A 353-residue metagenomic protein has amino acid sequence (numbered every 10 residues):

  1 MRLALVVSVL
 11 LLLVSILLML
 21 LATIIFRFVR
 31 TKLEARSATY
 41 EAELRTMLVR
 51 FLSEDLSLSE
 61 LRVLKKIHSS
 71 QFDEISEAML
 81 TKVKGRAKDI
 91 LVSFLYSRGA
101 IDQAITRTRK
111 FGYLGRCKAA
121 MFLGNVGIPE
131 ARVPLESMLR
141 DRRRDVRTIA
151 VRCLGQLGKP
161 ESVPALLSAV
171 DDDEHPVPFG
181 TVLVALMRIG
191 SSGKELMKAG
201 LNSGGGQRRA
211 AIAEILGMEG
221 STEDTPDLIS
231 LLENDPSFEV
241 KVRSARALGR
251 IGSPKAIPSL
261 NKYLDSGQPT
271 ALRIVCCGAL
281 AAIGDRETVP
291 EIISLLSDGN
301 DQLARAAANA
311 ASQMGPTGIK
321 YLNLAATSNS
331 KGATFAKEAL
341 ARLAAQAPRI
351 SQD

Functional and structural regions predicted by a protein language model:
M1-A35: N-terminal signal-anchor transmembrane alpha helix of single-pass membrane proteins, serving as the membrane-anchoring
F28-R109: N-terminal topogenic membrane-targeting module
S59-V63, E74, K88, V92-T108 (+9 more regions): Amphipathic alpha-helical scaffolding segments comprising HEAT/armadillo-like alpha-solenoid repeats
L91, A119, A150, T181-V182 (+5 more regions): Conserved hydrophobic register position within alpha-solenoid helical repeats
Y113-L114, P129, R144-D145, P160 (+10 more regions): Alpha-helix N-cap/helix-start positions at coil->helix boundaries
L114, A120-F122, G127, R142-R152: Membrane-embedded segments
D171-V242, R246-A247: Solenoidal tandem-repeat scaffolds enriched in leucines and small polar residues
